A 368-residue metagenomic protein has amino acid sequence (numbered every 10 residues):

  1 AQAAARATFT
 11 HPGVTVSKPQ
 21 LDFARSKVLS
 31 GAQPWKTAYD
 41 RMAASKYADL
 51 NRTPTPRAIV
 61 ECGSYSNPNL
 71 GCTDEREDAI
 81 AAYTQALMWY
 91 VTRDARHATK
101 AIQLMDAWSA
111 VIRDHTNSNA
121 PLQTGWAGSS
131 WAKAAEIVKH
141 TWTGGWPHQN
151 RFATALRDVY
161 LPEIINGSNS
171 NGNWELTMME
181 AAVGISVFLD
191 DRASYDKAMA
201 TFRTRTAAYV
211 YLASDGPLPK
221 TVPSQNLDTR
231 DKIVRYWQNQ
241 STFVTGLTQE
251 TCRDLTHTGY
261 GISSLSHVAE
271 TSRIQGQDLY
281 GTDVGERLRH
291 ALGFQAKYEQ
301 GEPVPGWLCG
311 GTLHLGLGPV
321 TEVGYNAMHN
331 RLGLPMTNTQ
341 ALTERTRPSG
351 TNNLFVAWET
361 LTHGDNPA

Functional and structural regions predicted by a protein language model:
A4-S170, L176, E180, A200-T206 (+4 more regions): Extracellular glycan-targeting catalytic surfaces
R93, D190-D191: Transmembrane helix interruption/hinge and helix-loop junction motifs
V183: Short glycine-/small-residue-rich flexible loop motifs, especially phosphate/cofactor-binding loops
D191, Y195, T204-R205, D215-S224: Alpha-helical scaffold segments of alpha-solenoid architecture
A193-K197, L255-I274: Active-site-proximal binding-pocket segments
V210-T251: Flexible internal linker/loop segments at domain or repeat junctions
